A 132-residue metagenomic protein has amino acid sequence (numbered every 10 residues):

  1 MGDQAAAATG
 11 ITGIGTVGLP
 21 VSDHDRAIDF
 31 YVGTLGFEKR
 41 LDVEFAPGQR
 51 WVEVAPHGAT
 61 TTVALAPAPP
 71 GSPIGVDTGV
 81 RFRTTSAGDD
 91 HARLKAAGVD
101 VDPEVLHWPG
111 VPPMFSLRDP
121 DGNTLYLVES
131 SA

Functional and structural regions predicted by a protein language model:
M1-G10, T16-L19, D42-V43, H91-A132: Vicinal oxygen chelate
T9-T12, G18-T61: Core segments of cupin and vicinal oxygen chelate
I14-T16, G75-V80: Eukaryotic phosphotyrosine signaling hubs
G18-P20, A55, R81-T85, V128: Short hydrophobic/aromatic beta-strand micro-patches that form the beta-sheet surface supporting nucleotide- or nucleic
F30, G88-R93: Short amphipathic alpha-helices within nucleic acid-binding modules
G48, V76, V111: Exposed loop/turn and edge beta-strand positions of beta-sandwich/beta-sheet ligand-binding modules
W51, R81, M114-S116: Short hydrophobic/aromatic beta-strand element in the GNAT-like acyltransferase core that lines or flanks the acyl-donor
H57-T62, G71-P73, A87-D89: Short, charged/polar surface micro-motifs in flexible loops or helix N-caps
